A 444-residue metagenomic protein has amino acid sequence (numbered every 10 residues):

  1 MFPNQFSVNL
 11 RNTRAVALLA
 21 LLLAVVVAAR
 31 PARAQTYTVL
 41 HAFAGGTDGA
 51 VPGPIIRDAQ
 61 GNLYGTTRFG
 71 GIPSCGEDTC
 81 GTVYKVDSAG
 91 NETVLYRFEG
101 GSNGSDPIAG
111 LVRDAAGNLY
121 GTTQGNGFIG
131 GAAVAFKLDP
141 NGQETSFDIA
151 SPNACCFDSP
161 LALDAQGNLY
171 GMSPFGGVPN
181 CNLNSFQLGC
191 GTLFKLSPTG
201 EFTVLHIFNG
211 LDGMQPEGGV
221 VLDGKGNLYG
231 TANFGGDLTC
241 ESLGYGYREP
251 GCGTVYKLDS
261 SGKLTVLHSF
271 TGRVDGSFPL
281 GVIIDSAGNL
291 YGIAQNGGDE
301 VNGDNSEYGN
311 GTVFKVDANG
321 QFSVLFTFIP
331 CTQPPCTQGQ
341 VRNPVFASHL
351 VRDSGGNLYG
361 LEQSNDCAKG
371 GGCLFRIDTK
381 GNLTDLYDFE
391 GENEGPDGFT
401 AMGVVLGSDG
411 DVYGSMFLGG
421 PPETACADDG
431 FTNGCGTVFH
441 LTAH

Functional and structural regions predicted by a protein language model:
F2-H444: Extracellular beta-propeller repeat domains
